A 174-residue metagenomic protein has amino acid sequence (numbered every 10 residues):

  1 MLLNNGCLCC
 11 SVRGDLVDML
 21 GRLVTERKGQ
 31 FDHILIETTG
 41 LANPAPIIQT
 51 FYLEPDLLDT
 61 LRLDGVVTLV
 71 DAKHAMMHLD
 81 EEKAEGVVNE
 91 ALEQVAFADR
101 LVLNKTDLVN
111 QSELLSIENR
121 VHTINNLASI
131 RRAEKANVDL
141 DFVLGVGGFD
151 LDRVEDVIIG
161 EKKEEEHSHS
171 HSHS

Functional and structural regions predicted by a protein language model:
M1-A91: Nucleotide-state-sensitive switch-loop elements of NTP-binding domains
T38, N104-K105: Short glycine-centered, acidic/aromatic-flanked micro-motifs in structured strand/loop junctions that mark active-site
V66, L103-N104: Short internal beta-strands
E93-R100, T106-S174: C-terminal accessory "lid"/substrate-recognition subdomains
